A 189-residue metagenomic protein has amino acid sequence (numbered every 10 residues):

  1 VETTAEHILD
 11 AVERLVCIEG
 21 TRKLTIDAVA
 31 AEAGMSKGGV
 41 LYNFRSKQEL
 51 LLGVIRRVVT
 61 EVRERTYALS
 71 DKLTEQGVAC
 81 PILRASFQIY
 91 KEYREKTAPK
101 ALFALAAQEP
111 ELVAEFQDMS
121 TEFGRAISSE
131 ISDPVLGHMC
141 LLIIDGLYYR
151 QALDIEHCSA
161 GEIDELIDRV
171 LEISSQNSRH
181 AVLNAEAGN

Functional and structural regions predicted by a protein language model:
T4-L15, V29, V54-V58, V62: Generic hydrophobic, amphipathic alpha-helix propensity
H7, L15-E49: Helix-turn-helix
A11-I18, R65-A68, I143-R150: Solvent-exposed, amphipathic alpha-helical segments
G53, T60-P99: Hydrophobic alpha-helical connector segments
S86-Y90, P99-A106, C140-L147: Short alpha-helical scaffolding segments that buttress acidic/His motifs in well-ordered protein cores
K91-A98, A106-E109, V113-Q117: Conserved, surface-exposed functional patches that form binding/active-site neighborhoods
E111-Q117, T121-N189: Hydrophobic/aromatic-rich alpha-helical bundle segments in the mid-to-C-terminal region
